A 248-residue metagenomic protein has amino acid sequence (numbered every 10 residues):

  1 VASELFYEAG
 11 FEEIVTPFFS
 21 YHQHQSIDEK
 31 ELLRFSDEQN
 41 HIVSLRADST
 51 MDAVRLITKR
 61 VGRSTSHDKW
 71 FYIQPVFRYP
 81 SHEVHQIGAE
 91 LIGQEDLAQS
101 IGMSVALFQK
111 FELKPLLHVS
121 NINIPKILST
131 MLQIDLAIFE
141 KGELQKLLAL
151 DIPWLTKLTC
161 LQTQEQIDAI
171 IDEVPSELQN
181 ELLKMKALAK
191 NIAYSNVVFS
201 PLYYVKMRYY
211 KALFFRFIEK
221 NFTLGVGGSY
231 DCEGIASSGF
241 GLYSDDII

Functional and structural regions predicted by a protein language model:
V1-F11, F19-Y21, T50, R55-V61 (+2 more regions): Positively charged, Gly/Ser-enriched RNA/tRNA-binding surfaces
V1-I42, R46: TRNA-binding/sensing appendages of the translation machinery
T16-S20, H118-N123: Acidic carboxylate-rich catalytic motifs and surrounding loops in phosphoryl-/glycosyl-chemistry enzymes
I27-L33, M131-Q133, F214-F215: Short low-complexity, flexible loop/linker segments enriched in glycine and/or proline with clustered acidic
R34-N40, Q133-P153: Acidic, His- and aromatic-enriched active-site or binding-groove loops in soluble protein domains that engage sugars
L45, V119-S120, L242: A conserved hydrophobic position in a structured secondary element of the catalytic/binding core that shapes
L116-I122, I138-Q145, S200-Y204: A generic structural motif
N121-L132: Short, conserved secondary-structure transition motifs
